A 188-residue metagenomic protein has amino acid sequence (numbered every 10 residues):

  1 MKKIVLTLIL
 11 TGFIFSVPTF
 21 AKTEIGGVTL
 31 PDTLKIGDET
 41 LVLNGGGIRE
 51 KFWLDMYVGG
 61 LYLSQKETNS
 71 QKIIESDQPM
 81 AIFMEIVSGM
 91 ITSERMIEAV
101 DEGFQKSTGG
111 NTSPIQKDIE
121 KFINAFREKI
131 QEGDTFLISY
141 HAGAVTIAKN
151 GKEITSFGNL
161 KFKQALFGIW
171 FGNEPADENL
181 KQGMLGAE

Functional and structural regions predicted by a protein language model:
M1-I4: Positively charged n-region of N-terminal signal peptides that target proteins for export
T7-S16: Bacterial N-terminal signal peptides
F20-E188: Terminal leader/tail segments of proteins
